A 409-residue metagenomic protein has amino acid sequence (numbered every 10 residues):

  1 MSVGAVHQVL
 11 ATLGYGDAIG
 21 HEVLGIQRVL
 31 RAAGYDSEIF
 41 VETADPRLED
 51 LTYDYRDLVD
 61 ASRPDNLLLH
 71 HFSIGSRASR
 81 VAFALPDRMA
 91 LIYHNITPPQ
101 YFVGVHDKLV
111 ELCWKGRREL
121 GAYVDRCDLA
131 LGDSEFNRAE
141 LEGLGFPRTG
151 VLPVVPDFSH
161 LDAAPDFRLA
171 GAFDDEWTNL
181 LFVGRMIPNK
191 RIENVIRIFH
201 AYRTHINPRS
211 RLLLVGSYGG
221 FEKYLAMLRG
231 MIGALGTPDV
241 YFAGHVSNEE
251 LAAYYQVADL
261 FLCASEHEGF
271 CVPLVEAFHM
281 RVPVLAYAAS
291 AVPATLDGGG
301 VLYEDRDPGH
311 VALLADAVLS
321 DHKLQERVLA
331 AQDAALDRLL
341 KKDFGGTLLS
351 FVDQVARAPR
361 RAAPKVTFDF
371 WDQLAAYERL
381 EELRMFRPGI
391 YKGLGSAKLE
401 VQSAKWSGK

Functional and structural regions predicted by a protein language model:
E42-D45, R209-A226: Glycosyltransferase donor-sugar binding loop
V124-F167: Donor nucleotide-sugar binding/catalytic pocket of nucleotide-sugar-dependent glycosyltransferases
L131, G171-K190, I196-F199, L213: Conserved donor-binding/catalytic core segment of Leloir-type glycosyltransferases
L225-A252: Nucleotide-activated donor-binding/catalytic signature segment of Leloir-type glycosyltransferases, i.e., the conserved
A253-A258: Short alpha-helical donor nucleotide-sugar binding micro-motif in glycosyltransferases
E266: Aromatic "clamp/platform" in nucleotide-sugar-dependent glycosyltransferases that forms part of the donor/acceptor
P283-A286: Short hydrophobic beta-strand element within catalytic cores of glycosyltransferases and related nucleotide-activated
V301-P308, A317-H322: Conserved acidic donor-binding segment of nucleotide-sugar-dependent glycosyltransferases
